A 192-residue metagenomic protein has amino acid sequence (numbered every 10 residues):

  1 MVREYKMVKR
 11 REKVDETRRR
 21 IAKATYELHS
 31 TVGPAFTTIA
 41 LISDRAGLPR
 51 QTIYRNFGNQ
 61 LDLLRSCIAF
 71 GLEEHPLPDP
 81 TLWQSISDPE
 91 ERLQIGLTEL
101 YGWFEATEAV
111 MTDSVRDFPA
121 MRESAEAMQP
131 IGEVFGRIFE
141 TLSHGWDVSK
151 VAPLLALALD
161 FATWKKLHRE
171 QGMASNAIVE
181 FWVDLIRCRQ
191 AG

Functional and structural regions predicted by a protein language model:
M1-L48, N56, L61-D62: Basic, helix-initiating cap at the start of DNA-binding domains
H29, D62-G71, S114, F118 (+1 more regions): Alpha-helical DNA-contacting segments of helix-turn-helix folds
I39, I68-P76: Short, basic, alpha-helical segments at the C-terminal edge of helix-turn-helix-like DNA-binding modules
Q51: Key DNA-contact positions within bacterial/archaeal DNA-binding proteins
N56-F57, S66, F181: Residues in the recognition helix of alpha-helical DNA-binding motifs
S66, L77-A106: Hydrophobic alpha-helical connector segments
I95-T98, G102-V115, P119-P153, A177-A191: Amphipathic alpha-helical packing segments from all-alpha helical-bundle domains
A158-K165, E170-Q171, V179-E180, D184: Conserved NTP phosphate-binding and transfer environment spanning the P-loop NTPase/kinase superfamily
